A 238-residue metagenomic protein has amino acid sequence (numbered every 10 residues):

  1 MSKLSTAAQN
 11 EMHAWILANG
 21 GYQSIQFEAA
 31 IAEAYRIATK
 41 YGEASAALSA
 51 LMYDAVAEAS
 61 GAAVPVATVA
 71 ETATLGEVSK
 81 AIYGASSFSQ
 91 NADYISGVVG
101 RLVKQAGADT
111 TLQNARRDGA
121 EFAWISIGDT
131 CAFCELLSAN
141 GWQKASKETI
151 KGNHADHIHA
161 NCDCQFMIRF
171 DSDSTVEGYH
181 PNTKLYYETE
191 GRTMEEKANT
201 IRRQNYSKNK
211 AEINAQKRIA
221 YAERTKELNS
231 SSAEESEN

Functional and structural regions predicted by a protein language model:
M1-H159, I168-N238: Domain-core detector
